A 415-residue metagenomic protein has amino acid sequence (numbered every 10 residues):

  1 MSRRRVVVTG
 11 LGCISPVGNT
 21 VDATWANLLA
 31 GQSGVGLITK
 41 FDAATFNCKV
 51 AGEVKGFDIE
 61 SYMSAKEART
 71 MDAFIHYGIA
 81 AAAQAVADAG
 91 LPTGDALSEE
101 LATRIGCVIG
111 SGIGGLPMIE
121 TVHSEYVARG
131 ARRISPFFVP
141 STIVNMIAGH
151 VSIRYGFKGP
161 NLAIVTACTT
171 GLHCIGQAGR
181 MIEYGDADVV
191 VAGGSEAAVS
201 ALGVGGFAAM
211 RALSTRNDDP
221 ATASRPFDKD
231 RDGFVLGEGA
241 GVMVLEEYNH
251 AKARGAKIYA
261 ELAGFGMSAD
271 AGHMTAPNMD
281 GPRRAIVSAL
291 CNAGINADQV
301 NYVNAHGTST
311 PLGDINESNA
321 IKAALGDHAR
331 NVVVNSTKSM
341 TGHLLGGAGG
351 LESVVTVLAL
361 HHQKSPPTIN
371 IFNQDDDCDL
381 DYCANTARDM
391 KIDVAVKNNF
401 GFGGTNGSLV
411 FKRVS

Functional and structural regions predicted by a protein language model:
M1-E67, N249-E261, V354-T368, K412-S415: ACP-dependent fatty acid/polyketide chain-elongation machinery
R5-T9, G36, D218-I295, Y302: Condensing-enzyme catalytic core mediating Claisen C-C bond formation in acyl metabolism
V8, Q32-T166, S195-G206, A297-L312: Conserved beta-ketoacyl condensing-enzyme motif
D22-L29, G115-A131, M181-Y184, V204-N217 (+4 more regions): A glycine- and small-aliphatic-rich helix-loop capping segment at beta-alpha/alpha-beta transitions that lines
A43-E53, M118, A197-S224, M267-R284 (+4 more regions): Active-site-adjacent elements of ketosynthase-type condensing enzymes
G78-P92, V144-I147, S152-E196, F234-A256 (+2 more regions): Active-site-proximal alpha-helical scaffold in enzymes
A85-L101, A251-I258, I286-Y302, A324-H328: Phosphate/pyrophosphate-binding loops at sites that engage ATP/ADP/AMP, CoA/4′-phosphopantetheine, polyphosphate
A128-S135, G176, R180, V189 (+4 more regions): Glycine-/small-residue-rich "gating" segment that lines the acyl/pantetheine channel and substrate pocket
